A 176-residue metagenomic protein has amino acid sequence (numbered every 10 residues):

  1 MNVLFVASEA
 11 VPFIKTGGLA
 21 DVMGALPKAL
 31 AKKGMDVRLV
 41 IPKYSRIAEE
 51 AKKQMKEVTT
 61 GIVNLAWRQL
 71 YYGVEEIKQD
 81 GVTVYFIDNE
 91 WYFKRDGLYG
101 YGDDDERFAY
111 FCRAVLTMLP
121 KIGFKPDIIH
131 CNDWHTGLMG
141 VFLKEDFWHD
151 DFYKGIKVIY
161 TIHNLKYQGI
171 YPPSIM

Functional and structural regions predicted by a protein language model:
M1-M176: Catalytic cores of nucleotide-sugar-dependent glycosyltransferases that transfer UDP/GDP/TDP-activated
